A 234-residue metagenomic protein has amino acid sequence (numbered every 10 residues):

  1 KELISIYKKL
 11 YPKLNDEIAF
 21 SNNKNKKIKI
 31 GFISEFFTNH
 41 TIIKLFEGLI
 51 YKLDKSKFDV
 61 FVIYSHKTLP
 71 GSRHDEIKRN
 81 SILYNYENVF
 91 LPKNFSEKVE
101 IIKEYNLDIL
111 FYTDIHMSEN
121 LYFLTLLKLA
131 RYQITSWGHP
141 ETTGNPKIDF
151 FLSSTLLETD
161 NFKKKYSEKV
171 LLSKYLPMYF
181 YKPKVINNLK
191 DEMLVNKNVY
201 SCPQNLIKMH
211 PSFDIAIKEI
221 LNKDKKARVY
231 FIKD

Functional and structural regions predicted by a protein language model:
K1-K197, I215: Alpha-helical solenoid repeat scaffolds of the TPR/TPR-like class and their adjacent stem/linker regions that mediate
I33, C202-N205, I232: Short hydrophobic "strand-cap" motifs at the C-terminus of beta-strands
T38-N39, L206-M209: Nucleotide-sugar-dependent glycosyltransferase donor-binding/catalytic pocket residues
K57-D59, K218-D234: A conserved nucleotide-sugar
E87-V89, P203-L206: The substrate-binding groove and active-site-proximal loops of carbohydrate-active enzymes, especially glycoside
F111, V199, H210, A216-I217 (+1 more regions): Integrase module of LTR retroelements
